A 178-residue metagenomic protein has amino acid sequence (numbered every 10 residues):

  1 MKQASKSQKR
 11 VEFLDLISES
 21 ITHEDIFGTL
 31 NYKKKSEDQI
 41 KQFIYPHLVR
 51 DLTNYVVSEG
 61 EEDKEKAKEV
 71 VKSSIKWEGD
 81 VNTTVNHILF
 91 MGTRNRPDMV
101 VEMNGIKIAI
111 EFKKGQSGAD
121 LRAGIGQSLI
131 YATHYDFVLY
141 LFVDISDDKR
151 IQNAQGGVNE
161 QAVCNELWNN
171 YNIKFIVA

Functional and structural regions predicted by a protein language model:
M1-D63: Interdomain/boundary linker segments immediately adjacent to catalytic/signaling cores
Y32-K33, Q42-Y45, N54-I106, G118-D120: Active-site metal-binding core of divalent-cation-utilizing nuclease and nuclease-like domains
Q39, V49, N104-I106, A132-V138: Short glycine/proline-enriched coil/turn segments at helix->beta-strand junctions
I110: Conserved beta3 VAIK motif of the Hanks protein kinase fold
K113: Activation of the activation-loop gatekeeper triad in protein kinase-fold domains
S117-R122, A132-A178: Nucleic-acid nuclease catalytic cores
